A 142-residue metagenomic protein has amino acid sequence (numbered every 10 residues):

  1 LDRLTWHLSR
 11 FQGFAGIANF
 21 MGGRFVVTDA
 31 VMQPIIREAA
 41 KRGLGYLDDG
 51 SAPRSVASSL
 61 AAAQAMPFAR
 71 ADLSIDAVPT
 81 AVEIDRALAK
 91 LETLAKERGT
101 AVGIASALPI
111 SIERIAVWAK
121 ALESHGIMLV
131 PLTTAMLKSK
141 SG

Functional and structural regions predicted by a protein language model:
D2-L88, T100-A101, S106-I127, T133: Catalytic domains of cell-wall/extracellular-matrix polysaccharide-remodeling enzymes, centered on de-N-acetylation
L91-E92, K96-G99: C-terminal accessory segments enriched in acidic
L129-G142: Short, flexible loop segments at boundaries between secondary-structure elements
